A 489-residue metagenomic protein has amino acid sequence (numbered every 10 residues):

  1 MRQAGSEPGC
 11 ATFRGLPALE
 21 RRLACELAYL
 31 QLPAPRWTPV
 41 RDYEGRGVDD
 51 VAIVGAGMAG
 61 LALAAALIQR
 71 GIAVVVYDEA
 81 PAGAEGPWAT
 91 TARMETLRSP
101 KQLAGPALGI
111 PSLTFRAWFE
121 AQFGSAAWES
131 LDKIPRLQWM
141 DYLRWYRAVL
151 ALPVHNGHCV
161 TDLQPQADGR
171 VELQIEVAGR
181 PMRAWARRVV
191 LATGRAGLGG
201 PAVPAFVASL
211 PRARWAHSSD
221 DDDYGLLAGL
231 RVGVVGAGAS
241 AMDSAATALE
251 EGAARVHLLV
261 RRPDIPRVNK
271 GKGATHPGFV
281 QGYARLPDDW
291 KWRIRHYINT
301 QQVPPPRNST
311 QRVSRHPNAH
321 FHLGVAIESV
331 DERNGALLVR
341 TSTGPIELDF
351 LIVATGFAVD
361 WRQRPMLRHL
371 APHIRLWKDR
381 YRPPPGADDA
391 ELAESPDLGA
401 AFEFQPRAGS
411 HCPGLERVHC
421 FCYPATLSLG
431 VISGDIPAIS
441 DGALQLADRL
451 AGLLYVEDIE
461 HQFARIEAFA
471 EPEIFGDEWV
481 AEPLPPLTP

Functional and structural regions predicted by a protein language model:
M1-R2, G109: Accessible peptide chain termini
R2-A80, E85, W128-A239, D243-E251 (+1 more regions): Flavin (primarily FAD) cofactor-binding/catalytic cores of flavoenzymes
G83-M94: Core mature regions of organelle-targeted
A92-S125, K272-L286: Flavin (FAD/FMN) cofactor-binding and adjacent substrate-gating region of FAD-dependent oxidoreductase domains
